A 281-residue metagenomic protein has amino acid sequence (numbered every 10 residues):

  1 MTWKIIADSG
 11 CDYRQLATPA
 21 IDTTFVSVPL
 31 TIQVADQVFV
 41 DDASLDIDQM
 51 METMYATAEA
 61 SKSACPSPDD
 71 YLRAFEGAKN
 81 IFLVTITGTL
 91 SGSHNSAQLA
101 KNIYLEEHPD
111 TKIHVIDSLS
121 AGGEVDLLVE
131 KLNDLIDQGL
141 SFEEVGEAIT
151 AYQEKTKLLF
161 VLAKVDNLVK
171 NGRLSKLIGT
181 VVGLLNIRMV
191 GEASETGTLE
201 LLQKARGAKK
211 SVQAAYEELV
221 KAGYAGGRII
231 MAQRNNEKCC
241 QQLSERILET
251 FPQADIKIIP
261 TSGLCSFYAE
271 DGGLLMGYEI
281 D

Functional and structural regions predicted by a protein language model:
M1, F75-A78, A222-A225: Flexible, charged surface loops at secondary-structure boundaries
W3, I81-L83, G227-I229: Generic beta-sheet signal
W3-A64, D70: N-terminal glycine-rich anion-binding loop in soluble enzyme alpha/beta folds
I6-A7, T85-T87, I116-D117: Short beta-strand segments
G10-V26, L30-T31, L90-S93, A97-N102 (+3 more regions): Mixed-charge interfacial surface used for oligomerization/domain docking and macromolecular partner engagement
I47-D48, P68, V129, F142: Alpha-helix initiation and N-capping motif
P66-K101, L105-E106: Active-site cofactor/cluster-binding pocket
D110-T111: A short helix->loop->beta-strand "cap" motif at the edges of active sites that frequently abuts
